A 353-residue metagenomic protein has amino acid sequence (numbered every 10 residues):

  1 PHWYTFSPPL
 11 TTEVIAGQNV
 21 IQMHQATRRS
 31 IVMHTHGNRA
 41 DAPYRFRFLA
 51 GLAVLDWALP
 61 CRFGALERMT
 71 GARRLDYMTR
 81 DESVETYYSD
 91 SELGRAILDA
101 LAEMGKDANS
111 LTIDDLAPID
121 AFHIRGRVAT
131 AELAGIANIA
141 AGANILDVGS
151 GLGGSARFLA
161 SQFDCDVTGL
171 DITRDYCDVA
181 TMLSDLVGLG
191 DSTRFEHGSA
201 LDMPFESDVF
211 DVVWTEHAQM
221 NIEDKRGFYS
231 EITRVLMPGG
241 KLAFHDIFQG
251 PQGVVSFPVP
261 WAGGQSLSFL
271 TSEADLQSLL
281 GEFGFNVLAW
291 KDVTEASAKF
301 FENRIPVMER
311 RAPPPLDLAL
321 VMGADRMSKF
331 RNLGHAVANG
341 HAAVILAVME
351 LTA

Functional and structural regions predicted by a protein language model:
L75-A102: N-terminal auxiliary segments of SAM/dcSAM-dependent transferases
D107, H123-A141: Conserved alpha-helix/loop element of class I SAM-dependent methyltransferases that forms part of the SAM/SAH-binding
N144-D202: Class I SAM-dependent methyltransferase SAM/SAH-binding core
L201-V212: A short acidic, Gly/Pro-enriched loop at the edge of an enzyme's catalytic core that lines a small-molecule cofactor
R226-K241: A short glycine-rich, Lys/Arg-flanked "PGG" loop and its adjoining helix->strand segment in the class I
I247-L267: Short, glycine-/aromatic-enriched active-site segment of Class I SAM-dependent methyltransferases
S268-G284: Short alpha-helix
A289-A353: Conserved Class I S-adenosyl-L-methionine
